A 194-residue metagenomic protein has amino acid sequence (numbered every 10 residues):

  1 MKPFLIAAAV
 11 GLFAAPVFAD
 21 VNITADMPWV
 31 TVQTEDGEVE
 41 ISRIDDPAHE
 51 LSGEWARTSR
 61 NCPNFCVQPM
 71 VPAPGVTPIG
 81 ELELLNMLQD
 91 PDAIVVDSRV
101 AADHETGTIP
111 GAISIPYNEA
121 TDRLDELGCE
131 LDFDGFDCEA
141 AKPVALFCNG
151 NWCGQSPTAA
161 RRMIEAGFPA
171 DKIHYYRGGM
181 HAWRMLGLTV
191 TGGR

Functional and structural regions predicted by a protein language model:
M1-F4: Positively charged n-region of N-terminal signal peptides that target proteins for export
I6-P16: Bacterial N-terminal signal peptides
V17-I94, A101-T106: Flexible, polar/low-complexity N-terminal or interdomain linker segments that lie immediately upstream of folded
P69-G75, A120, D134, L146-N151: Second-shell loop/turn segments in exported
T77-P143: Mid-length scaffold segments of soluble, non-membrane domains
G128-A182: Catalytic cysteine-centered active loop of the rhodanese-like fold, especially the PTP/DSP P-loop
G187-R194: Active-site neighborhoods of enzymes that stabilize oxyanions during catalysis
